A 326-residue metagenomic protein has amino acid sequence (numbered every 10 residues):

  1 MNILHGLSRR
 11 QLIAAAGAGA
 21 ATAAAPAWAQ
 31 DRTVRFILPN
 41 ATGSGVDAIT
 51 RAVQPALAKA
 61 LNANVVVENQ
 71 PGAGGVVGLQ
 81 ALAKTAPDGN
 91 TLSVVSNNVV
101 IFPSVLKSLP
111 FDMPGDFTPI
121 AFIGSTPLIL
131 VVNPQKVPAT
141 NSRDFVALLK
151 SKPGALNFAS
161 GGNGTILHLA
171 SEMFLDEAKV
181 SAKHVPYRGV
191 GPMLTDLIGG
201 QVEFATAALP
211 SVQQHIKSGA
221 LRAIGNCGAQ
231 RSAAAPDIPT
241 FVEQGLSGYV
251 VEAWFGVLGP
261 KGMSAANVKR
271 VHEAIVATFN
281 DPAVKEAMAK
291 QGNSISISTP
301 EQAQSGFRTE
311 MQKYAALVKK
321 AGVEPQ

Functional and structural regions predicted by a protein language model:
M1-P26: N-terminal secretory signal peptides
W28-G115, V180-T206, I297, E324-Q326: N-terminal (or domain-start) structured segment
Q30, D176-V180, K217, E243 (+1 more regions): An extracytoplasmic/periplasmic, membrane-proximal ligand-sensing/linker region
K84-N90, S104-P192, F241, W254-A287: Hinge/capping helix and adjacent helix->loop/strand transition within the periplasmic-binding protein
V94-V99, G189-V190, A207-V212, C227-A229 (+2 more regions): Beta->alpha turn/N-cap motifs
S125, V212-N280, T309-Q312: C-terminal lobe and pocket-closing loops of periplasmic/extracytoplasmic Venus-flytrap solute-binding proteins
